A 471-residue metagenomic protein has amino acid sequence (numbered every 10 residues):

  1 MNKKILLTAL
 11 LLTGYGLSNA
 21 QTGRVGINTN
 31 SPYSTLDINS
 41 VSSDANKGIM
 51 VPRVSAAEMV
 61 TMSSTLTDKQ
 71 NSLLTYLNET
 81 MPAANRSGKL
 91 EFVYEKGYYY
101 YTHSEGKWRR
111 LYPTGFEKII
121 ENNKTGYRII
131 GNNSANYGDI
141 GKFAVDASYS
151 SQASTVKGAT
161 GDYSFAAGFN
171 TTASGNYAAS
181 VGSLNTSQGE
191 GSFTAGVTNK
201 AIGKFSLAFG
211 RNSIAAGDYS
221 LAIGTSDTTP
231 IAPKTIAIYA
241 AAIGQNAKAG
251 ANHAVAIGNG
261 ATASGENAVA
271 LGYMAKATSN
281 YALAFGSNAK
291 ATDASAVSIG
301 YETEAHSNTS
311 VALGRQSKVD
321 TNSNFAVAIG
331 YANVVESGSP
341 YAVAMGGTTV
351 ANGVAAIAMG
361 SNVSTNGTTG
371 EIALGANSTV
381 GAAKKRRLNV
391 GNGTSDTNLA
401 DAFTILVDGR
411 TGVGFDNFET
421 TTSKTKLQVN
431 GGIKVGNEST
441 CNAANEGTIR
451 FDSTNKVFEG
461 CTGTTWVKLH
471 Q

Functional and structural regions predicted by a protein language model:
M1-V25: Bacterial Sec-dependent N-terminal signal peptides
T22-T35: Short N-terminal segments immediately surrounding and downstream of signal-peptide cleavage
R24, G370, R410-G412, G432 (+2 more regions): Generic structural signal for coil-to-beta-strand starts
G26, A84-F92, S154-K157, I231-P233: Short consensus segments that form the blades of beta-propeller domains, in both extracellular/periplasmic
I38-A83, S87, S361, Q428-N455 (+1 more regions): Extracellular/surface-exposed low-complexity repeats and stalk/linker segments enriched in Gly/Pro and small polar
L77-T114, L399-A400, D452-Q471: Short, surface-exposed terminal/edge motifs of secreted or surface/virion proteins that either
H103, R386-T394, T440-E446, R450 (+2 more regions): Flexible "stalk/tail and boundary" regions
T114-G412, N417-Q428: Periodic small-residue-enriched repeat registers in elongated scaffold domains
